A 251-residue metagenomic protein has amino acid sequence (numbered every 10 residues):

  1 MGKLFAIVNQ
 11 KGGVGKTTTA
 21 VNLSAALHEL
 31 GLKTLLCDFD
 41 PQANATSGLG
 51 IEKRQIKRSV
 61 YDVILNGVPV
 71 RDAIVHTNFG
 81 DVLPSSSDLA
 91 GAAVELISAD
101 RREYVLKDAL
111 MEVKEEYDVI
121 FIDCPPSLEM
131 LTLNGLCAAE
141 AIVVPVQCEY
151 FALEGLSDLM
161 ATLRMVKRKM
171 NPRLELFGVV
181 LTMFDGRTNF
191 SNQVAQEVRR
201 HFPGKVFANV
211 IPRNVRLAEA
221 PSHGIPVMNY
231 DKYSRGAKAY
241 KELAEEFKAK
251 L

Functional and structural regions predicted by a protein language model:
M1-L251: P-loop NTP-binding core
